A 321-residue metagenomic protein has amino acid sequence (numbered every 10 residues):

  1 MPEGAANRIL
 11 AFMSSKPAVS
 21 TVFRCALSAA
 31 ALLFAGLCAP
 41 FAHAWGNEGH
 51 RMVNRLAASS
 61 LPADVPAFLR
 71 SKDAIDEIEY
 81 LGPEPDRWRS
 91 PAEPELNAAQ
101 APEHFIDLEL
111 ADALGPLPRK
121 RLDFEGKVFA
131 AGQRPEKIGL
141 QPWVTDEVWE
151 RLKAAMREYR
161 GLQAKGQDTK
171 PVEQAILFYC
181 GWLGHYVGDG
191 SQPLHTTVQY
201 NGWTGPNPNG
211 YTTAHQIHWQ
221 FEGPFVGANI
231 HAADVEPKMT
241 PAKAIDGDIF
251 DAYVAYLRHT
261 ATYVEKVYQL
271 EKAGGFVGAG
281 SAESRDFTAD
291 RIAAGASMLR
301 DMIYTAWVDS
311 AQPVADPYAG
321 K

Functional and structural regions predicted by a protein language model:
M1-G4, C38, G161: Short intrinsically disordered, low-complexity coil segments enriched in acidic
M1-V22: N-terminal secretory signal peptides that target proteins for export/translocation
S15-A26, D168, V172-I176: Structural motif marking the loop-to-transmembrane transition
C25-C38: Bacterial N-terminal signal peptides
P40-W182, T196-A294, M298-K321: N-terminal, motif-rich segments that launch catalysis or mediate targeting to/interaction with membranes, typified by
W182, Y186, G190-Q192: Catalytic glutamate of the conserved HExxH
